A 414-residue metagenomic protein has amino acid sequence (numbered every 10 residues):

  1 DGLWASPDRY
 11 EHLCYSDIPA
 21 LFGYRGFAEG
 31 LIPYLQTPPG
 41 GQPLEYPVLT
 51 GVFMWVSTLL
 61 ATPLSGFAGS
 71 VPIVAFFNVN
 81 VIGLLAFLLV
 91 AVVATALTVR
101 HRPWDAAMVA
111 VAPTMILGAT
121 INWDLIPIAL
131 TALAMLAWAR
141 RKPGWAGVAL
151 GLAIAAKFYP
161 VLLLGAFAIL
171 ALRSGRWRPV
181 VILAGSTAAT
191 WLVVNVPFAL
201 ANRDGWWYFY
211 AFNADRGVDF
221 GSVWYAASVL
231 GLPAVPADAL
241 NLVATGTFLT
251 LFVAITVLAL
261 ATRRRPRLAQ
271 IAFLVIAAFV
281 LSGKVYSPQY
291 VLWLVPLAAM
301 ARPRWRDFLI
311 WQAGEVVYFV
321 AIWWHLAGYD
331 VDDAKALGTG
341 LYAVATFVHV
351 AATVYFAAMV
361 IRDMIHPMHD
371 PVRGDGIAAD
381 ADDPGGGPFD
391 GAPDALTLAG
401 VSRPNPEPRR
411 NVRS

Functional and structural regions predicted by a protein language model:
D1-W206, A244-S414: Multi-pass membrane glycosyltransferase architecture that uses lipid-linked
L200-G246, T256: Periplasmic/ER-lumenal interhelical loops and adjacent helix-loop junctions in multi-pass membrane proteins
